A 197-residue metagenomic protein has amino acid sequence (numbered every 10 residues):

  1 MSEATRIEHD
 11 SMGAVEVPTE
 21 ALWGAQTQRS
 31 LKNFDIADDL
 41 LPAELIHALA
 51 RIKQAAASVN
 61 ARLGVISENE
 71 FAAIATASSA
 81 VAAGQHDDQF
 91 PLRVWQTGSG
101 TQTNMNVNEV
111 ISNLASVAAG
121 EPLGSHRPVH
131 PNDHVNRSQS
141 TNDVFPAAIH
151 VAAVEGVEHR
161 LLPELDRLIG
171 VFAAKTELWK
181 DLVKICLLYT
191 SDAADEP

Functional and structural regions predicted by a protein language model:
S2-L188: A helix-coil-helix interface module used to build multimeric assemblies and to scaffold catalytic/cofactor sites
Y189-P197: Single conserved hydrophobic/aromatic residue that forms the stacking wall/gate of nucleotide- or nucleobase-binding
